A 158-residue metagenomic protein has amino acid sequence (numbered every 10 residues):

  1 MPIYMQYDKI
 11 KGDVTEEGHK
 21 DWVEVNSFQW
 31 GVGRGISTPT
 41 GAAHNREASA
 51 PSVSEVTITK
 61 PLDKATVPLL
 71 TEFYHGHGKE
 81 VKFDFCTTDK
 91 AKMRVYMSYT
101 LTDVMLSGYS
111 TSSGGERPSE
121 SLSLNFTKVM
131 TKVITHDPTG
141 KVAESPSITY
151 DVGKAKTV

Functional and structural regions predicted by a protein language model:
M1-V158: Glycine-rich, low-complexity intrinsically disordered segments
